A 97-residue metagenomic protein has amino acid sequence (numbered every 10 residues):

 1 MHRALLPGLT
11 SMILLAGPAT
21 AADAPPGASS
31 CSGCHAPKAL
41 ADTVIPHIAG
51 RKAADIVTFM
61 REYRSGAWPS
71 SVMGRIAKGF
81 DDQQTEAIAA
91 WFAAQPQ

Functional and structural regions predicted by a protein language model:
M1-G8: Bacterial N-terminal signal peptides that target proteins for export
G8, M12, K78-Q97: C-terminal capping alpha-helices of c-type cytochrome domains
G8, P18-P25, G74, D82 (+1 more regions): Hydrophobic alpha-helical segments
M12-A28, D42-P46, V57, E62 (+1 more regions): Electrostatic cytochrome c docking/interface patches
A24-G27, A49-K52, D81: Short, conserved glycine- and acidic-residue-centered signature motifs in active-site or ligand-binding loops
S29-K38, I88: The canonical Cys-X-X-Cys-His
K38-W68, G74-K78: Gly/Gly-Pro-rich "capping" loops immediately C-terminal to redox-active cysteine motifs in periplasmic/lumenal
